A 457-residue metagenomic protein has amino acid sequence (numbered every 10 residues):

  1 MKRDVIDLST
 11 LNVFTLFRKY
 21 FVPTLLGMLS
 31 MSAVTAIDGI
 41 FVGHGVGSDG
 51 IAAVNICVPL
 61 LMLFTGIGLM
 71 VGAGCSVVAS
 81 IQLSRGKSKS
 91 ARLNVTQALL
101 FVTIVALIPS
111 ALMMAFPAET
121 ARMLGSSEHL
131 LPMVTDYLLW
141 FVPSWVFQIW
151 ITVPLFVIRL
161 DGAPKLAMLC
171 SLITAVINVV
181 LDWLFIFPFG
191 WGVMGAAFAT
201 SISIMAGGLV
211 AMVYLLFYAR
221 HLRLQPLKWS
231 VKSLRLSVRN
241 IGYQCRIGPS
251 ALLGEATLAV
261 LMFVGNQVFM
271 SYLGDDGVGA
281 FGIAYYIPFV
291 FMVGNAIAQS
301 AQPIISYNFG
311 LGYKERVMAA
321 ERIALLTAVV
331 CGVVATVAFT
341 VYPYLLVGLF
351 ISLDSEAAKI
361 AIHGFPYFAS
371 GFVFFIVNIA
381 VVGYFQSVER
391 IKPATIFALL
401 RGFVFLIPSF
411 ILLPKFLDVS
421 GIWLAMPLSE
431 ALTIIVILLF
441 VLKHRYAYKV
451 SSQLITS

Functional and structural regions predicted by a protein language model:
M1-F21, A79-S144, W191-G248, I305-G371 (+1 more regions): Short alpha-helical transmembrane segments in multi-pass integral membrane proteins
L8-V46, P59-G74, V78, T103-S110 (+4 more regions): N-terminal transmembrane alpha-helices
K19-D38, W140, T174, S203-G207 (+4 more regions): Transmembrane helical elements of multi-pass membrane transporters/channels
T24, M28, I40, V77 (+16 more regions): Transmembrane alpha-helix boundary and packing residues in multipass membrane permease domains and related
A33-I51, A121-E128, L184-W191, L252 (+4 more regions): Helix-terminus/linker motif at the lipid-water interface of multi-pass membrane proteins
V42-M62, H129-M133, V193-M194, R239-I247 (+3 more regions): Interfacial/gating helices of multi-pass transporter permease domains
I51-A111, Q148-A167, V278-V337, V341-P343 (+1 more regions): Small-residue-rich hydrophobic transmembrane alpha-helices
G72, F141-R159, A167-N178, A196-M212 (+4 more regions): Short runs within selected transmembrane alpha-helices of multi-pass transporters and secretion channels
